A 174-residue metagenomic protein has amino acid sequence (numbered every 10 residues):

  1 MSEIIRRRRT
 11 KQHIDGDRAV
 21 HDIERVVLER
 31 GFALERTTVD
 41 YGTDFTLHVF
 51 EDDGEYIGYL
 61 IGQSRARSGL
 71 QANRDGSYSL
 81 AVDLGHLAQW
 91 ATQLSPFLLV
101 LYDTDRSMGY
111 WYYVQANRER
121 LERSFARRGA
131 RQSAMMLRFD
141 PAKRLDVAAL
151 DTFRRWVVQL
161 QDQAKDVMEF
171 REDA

Functional and structural regions predicted by a protein language model:
M1-Y41, L47-A174: Mixed-charge (Asp/Glu-Lys/Arg
